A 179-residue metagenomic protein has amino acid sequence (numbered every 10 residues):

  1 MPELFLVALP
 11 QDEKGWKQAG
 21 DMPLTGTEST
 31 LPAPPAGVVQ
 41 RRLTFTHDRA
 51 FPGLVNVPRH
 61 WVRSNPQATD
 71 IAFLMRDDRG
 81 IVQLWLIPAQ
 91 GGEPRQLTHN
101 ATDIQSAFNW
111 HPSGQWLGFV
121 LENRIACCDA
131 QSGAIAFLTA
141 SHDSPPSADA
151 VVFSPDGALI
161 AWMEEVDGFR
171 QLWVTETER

Functional and structural regions predicted by a protein language model:
M1-R179: Sequence signature of WD/YWTD-type beta-propeller architectures
